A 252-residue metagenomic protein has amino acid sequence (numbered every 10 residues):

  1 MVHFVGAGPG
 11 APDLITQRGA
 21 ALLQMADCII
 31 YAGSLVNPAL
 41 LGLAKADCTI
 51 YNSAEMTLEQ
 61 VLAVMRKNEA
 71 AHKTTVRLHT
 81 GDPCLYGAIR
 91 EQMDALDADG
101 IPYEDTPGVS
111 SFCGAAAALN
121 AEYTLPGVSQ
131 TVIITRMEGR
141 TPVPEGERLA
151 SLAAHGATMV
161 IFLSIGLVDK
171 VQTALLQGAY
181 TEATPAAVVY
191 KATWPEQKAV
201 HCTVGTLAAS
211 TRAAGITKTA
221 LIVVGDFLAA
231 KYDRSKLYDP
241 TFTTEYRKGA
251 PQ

Functional and structural regions predicted by a protein language model:
M1-V109, G114, A208, A220: Class I S-adenosyl-L-methionine
V2, Q60, A71-T75, T131 (+2 more regions): A contiguous loop/helix-start segment that scaffolds small-molecule binding in enzyme catalytic cores
T16-Q17, S34, P126-V128, A183 (+1 more regions): Non-catalytic, surface-exposed connector residues within folded enzymatic/regulatory domains
A20, G42, K67, T124-L125 (+3 more regions): Short secondary-structure boundary/capping segments
Y31-G33, H79, R136, L163 (+1 more regions): Short beta-strand/turn micro-motifs composed of small residues that flank or help shape donor/cofactor-binding pockets
G42-L43, A118, A174: Residue-level signal for well-ordered alpha-helical positions
C84-H155, K198-H201: Class I SAM-dependent methyltransferase SAM-binding "motif I" and its flanking Rossmann-like core
